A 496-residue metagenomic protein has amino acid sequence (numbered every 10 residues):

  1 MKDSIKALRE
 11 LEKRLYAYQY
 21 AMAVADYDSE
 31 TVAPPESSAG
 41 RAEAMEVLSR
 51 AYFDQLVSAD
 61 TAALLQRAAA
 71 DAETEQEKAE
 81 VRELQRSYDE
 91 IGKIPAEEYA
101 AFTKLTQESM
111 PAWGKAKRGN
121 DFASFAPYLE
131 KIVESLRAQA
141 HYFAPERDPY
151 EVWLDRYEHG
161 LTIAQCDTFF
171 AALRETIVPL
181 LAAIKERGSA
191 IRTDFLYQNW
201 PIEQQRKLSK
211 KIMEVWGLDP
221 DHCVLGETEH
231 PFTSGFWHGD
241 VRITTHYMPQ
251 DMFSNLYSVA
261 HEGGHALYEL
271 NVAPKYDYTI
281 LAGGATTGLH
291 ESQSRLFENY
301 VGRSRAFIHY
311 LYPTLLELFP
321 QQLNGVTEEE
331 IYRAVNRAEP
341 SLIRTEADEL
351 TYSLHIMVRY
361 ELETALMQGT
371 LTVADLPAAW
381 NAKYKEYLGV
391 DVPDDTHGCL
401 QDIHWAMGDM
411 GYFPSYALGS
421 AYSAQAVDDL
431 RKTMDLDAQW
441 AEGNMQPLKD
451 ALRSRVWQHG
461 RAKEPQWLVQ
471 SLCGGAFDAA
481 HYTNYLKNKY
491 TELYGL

Functional and structural regions predicted by a protein language model:
M1-H159, A462, K487-L496: A well-structured
L8, A144, H261, S294 (+3 more regions): Divalent metal-coordination and catalytic microenvironments
K104-M252: Contiguous, non-catalytic segments that form substrate-binding/exosite surfaces or channel walls
S254-A273, E291-R295: Active-site recognition of the HExxH zinc-binding catalytic motif
S304-M407: Long, amphipathic alpha-helical stalk/connector segments used for oligomerization, subunit docking, or mechanical
G408-D428, A479: C-terminal substrate/ligand-recognition segments
A421-W467: An amphipathic alpha-helical core segment
S454-K489, L493-Y494: C-terminal amphipathic alpha-helical interaction region
